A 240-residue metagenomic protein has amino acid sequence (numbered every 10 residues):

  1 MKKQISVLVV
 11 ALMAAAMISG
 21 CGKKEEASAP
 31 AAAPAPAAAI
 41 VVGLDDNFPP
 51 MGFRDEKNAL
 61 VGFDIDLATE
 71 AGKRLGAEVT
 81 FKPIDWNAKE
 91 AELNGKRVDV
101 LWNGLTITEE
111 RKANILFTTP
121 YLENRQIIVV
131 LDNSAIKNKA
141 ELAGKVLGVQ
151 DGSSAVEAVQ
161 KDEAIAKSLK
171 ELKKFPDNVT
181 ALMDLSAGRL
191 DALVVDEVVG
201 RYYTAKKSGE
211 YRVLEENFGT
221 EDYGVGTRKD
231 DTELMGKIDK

Functional and structural regions predicted by a protein language model:
I18-P30: Bacterial lipoprotein signal-peptidase II cleavage site
K24, I65-R74, N133-I136, A140-E141 (+3 more regions): Extended ligand-binding regions for polar small-molecule ligands
P34-G104, K174: Extracytoplasmic small-molecule ligand-binding "clamshell" domains of the periplasmic binding protein/Venus flytrap
D46, L122-V130, E197-D239: Periplasmic-binding protein-like
G52-R54, A68-A77, A155-F175, T204-S208: Ligand-binding cleft/hinge of the Venus flytrap
G76-E78, N94-N103, K145-V146, D177 (+3 more regions): Alpha-to-beta junction loops
A77, D85-A88, L105-E109, A113 (+1 more regions): A conserved helix-loop-strand patch within extracytoplasmic ligand-binding domains of the periplasmic binding
A88, L105-A113, A158-E163, D184-G219: A ligand-binding cleft/hinge motif common to bilobed small-molecule-binding domains
